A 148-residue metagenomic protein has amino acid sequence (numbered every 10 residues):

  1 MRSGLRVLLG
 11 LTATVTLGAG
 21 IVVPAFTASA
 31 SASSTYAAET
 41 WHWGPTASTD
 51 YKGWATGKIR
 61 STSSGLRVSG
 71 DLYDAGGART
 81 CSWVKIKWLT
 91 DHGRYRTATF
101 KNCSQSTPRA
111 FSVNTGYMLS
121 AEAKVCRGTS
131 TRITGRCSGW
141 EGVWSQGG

Functional and structural regions predicted by a protein language model:
M1-K52: N-terminal prepro-regions of secreted/extracellular proteins
S31-G148: Post-signal peptide N-terminal regions of Sec-secreted extracellular proteins
